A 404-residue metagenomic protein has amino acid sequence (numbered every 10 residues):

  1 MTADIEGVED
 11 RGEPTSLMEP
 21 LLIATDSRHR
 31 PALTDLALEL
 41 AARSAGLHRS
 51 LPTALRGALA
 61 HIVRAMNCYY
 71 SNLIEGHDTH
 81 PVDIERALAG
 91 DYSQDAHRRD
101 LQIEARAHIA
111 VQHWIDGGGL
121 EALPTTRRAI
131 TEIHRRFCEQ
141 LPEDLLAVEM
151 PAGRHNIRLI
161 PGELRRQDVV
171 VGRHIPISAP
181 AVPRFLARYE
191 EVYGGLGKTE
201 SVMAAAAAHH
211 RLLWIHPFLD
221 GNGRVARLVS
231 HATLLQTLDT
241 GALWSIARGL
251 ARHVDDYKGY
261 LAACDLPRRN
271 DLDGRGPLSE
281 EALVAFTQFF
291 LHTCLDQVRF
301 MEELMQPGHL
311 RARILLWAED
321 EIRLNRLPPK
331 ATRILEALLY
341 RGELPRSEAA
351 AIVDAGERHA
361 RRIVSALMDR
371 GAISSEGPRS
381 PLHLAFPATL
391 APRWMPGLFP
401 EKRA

Functional and structural regions predicted by a protein language model:
M1-A404: FIC/Doc superfamily catalytic core
